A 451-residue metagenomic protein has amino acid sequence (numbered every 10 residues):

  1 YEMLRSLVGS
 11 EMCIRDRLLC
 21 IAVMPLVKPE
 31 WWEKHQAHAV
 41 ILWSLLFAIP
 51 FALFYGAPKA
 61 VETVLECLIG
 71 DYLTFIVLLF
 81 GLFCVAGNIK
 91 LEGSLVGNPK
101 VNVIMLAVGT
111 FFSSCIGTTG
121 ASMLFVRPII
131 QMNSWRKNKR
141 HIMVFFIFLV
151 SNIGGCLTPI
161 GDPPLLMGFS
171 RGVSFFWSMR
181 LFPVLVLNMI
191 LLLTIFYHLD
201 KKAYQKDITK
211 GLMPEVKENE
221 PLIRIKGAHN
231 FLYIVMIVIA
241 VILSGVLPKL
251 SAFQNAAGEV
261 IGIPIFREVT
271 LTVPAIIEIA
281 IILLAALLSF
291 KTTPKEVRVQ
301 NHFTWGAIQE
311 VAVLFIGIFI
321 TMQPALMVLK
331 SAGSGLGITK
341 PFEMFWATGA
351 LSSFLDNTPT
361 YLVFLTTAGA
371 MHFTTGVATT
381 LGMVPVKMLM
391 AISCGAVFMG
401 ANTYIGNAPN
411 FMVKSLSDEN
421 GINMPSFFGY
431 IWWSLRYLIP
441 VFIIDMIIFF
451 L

Functional and structural regions predicted by a protein language model:
Y1-G9, I14: Single conserved hydrophobic/aromatic residue that forms the stacking wall/gate of nucleotide- or nucleobase-binding
S10, W31-V40, V61-L73, F175-V184 (+5 more regions): Interfacial loop-to-helix junctions that mark the boundaries of transmembrane helices in multi-pass membrane
S10-E11, L45-L46, L199-I234, A252-F266 (+2 more regions): Intrinsically disordered, low-complexity non-transmembrane regions of multi-pass membrane transporters
E11, R15-I21, H35-A52, Y72-C84 (+5 more regions): Hydrophobic mid-bilayer segments of alpha-helices in multi-pass membrane transport proteins, especially secondary
P29-E30, A48-D71, F80-G97, F111-L124 (+3 more regions): Transmembrane alpha-helix boundary signature
P50-A52, S113, L124-N138, I142-V144 (+5 more regions): Membrane-interfacial helix-loop connectors
N138, L157-T158, F176-I225, F398-L451: Juxtamembrane and boundary regions of transmembrane helices in multi-pass small-molecule transporters and channels
M236-V363, T367-A370: Transmembrane helical segments that form the transport core of multi-pass membrane transport proteins
